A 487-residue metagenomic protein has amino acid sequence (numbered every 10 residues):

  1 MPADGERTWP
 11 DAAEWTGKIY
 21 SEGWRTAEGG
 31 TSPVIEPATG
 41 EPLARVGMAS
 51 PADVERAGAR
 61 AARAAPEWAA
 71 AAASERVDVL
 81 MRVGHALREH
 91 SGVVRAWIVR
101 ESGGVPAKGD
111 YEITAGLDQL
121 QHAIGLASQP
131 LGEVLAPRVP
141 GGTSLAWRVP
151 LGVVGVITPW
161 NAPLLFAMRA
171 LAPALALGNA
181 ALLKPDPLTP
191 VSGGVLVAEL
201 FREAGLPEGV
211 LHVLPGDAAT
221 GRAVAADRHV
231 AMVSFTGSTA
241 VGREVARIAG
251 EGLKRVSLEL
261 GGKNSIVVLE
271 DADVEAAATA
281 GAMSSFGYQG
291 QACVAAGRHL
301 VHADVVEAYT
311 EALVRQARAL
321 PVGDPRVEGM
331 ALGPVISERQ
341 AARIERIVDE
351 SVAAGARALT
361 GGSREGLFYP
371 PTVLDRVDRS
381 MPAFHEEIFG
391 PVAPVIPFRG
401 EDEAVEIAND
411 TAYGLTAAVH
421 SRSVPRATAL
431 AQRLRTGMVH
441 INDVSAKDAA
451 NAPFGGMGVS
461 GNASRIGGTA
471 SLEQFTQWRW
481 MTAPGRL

Functional and structural regions predicted by a protein language model:
M1-G142: N-terminal Rossmann-like NAD(P)+-binding subdomain of aldehyde/semialdehyde dehydrogenases
P37, P51-V54, A73, S91 (+5 more regions): Residues at or immediately preceding the N-termini of alpha-helices
T39-R45, V230, V267, P321 (+3 more regions): Conserved C-terminal structural/oligomerization subdomain of aldehyde/semialdehyde dehydrogenase
G40, R76, I98, L120 (+9 more regions): Residue-level signal for inorganic ion chemistry
P42-A49, A64-A70, V156, I266-L269 (+5 more regions): Short, well-ordered beta-strand elements within core beta-sheets of diverse protein domains
A65, A69, G84-S91, R95-I98 (+18 more regions): Structural signal for hydrophobic packing residues in well-ordered secondary-structure cores of soluble enzyme domains
G132-A276, F398: Rossmann-like NAD(P) dinucleotide-binding subdomain of oxidoreductase/dehydrogenase enzymes
A240-D378, I441: ALDH superfamily catalytic-core signature
